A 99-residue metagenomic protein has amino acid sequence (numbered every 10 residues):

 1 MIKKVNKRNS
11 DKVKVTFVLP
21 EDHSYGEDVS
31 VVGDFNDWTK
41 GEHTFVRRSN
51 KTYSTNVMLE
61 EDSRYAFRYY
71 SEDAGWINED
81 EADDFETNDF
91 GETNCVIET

Functional and structural regions predicted by a protein language model:
M1-K12: Extracellular ectodomain segments of secreted/surface proteins
K12-D62, E72-T99: Aromatic-rich carbohydrate-binding modules that target alpha-glucans
